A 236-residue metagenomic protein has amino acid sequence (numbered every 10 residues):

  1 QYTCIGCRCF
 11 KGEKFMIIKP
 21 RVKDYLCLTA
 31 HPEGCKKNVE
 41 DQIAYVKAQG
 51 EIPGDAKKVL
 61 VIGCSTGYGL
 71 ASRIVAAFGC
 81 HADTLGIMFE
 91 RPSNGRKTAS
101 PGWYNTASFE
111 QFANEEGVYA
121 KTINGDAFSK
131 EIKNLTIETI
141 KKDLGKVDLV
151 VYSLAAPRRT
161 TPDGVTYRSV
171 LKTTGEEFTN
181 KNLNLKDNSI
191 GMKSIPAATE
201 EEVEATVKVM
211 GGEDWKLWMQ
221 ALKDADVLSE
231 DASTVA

Functional and structural regions predicted by a protein language model:
Q1-F15: Short, Lys/Arg-enriched N-terminal segments with co-localized hydrophobic residues within the first ~10-30 amino acids
I17-E51: Class I SAM-dependent methyltransferase Rossmann-like catalytic core, especially the SAM/SAH-binding loop
G54-F89: Canonical Rossmann dinucleotide-binding motif of NAD(H)/NADP(H)-dependent dehydrogenases/reductases, specifically
V61-I62, V147-A155, S233-A236: Rossmann-fold scaffold of SDR-type NAD(P)-dependent oxidoreductases
H81-A120: Glycine-rich phosphate-binding loop and adjoining beta1-alpha1-beta2 segment of Rossmann-like nucleotide-binding folds
V118-K121, L135-G164: A glycine-rich helix->loop->beta "capping" turn within Rossmann-like NAD(P)(H)-dependent oxidoreductase domains
G125, S153-P162, F178-K193: Conserved NAD(P)H cofactor-binding loop of Rossmann-fold oxidoreductase domains
G125-T136, G212-W215: The beta1-alpha1 cofactor-binding region of Rossmann-like NAD(H)/NADP(H)-dependent oxidoreductases
